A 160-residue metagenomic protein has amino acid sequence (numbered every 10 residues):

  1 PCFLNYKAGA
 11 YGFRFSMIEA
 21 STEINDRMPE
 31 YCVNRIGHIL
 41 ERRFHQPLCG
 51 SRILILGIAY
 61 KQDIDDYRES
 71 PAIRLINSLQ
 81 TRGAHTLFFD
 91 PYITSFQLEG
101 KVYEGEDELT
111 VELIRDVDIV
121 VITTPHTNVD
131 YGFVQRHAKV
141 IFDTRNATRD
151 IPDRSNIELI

Functional and structural regions predicted by a protein language model:
P1-I160: Structural/interface elements that position substrates and couple domains in central-metabolism enzymes
